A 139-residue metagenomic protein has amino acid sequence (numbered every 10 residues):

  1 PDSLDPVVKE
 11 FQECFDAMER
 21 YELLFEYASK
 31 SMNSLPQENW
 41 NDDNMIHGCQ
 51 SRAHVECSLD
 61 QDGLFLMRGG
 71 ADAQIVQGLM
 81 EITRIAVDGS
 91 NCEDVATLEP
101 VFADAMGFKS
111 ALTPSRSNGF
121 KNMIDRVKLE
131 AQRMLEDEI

Functional and structural regions predicted by a protein language model:
P1-N39: Extended low-complexity intrinsically disordered regions
D2, P6, H54-R68: Short amphipathic alpha-helical segments and their helix-coil junctions
L35-S58: Structured beta-strand/loop patches that form or line metal/cofactor-binding pockets in enzymes
D43-Q50, R68-A71, E93-V95: Solvent-exposed interaction patches of small proteins and small membrane subunits
G48-R52, D62, Q77-L79: Short connector loops at helix/strand junctions that flank enzyme active sites, especially segments positioning acidic
L64-V76, E81: Glycine-rich active-site/cofactor-binding loop and its immediate structural neighborhood
A71, E93-D94, L98-I139: C-terminal binding/interaction regions
E81-S90: Alpha-helical support elements that line or immediately flank enzyme active sites and cofactor-binding pockets
